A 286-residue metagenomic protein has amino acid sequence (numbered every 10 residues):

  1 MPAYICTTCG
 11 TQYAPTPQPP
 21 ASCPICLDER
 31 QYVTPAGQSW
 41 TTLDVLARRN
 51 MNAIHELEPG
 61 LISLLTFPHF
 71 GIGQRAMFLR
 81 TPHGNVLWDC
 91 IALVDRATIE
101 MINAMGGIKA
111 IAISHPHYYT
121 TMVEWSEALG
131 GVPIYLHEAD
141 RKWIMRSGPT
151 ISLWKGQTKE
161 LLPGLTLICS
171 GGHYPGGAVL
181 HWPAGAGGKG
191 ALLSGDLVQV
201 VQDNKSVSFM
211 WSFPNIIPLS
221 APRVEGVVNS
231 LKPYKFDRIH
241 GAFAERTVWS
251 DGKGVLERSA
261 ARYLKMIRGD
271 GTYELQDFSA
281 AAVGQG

Functional and structural regions predicted by a protein language model:
P2-A21, D28-Y32, G84-V94, K109 (+2 more regions): Metallo-beta-lactamase
P2-H69: N-terminal juxtadomain amphipathic helix that follows a signal peptide/anchor or precedes a small N-terminal auxiliary
I5-T8, Q12, Y118, S126-E127 (+1 more regions): A structure-centric feature marking long, well-folded core domains of fungal metabolic enzymes and membrane transporters
V45-P59, V123-G176, I216-K232: Metallo-beta-lactamase
L61, Q74-A76, P175-V179: Short hydrophobic/aromatic beta-strand or adjacent loop that forms the aromatic wall/cage of a ligand/substrate-binding
S63-A110, G148-T150, G156: Pre-active-site segment of Zn-dependent metallo-hydrolases
D95-L136, D237: Active-site metal-binding motif and surrounding structural segment of the metallo-beta-lactamase
Y119, R141-I144, V200-V201: Short gly/pro/ser/thr-enriched loop/turn and capping motifs at secondary-structure boundaries
